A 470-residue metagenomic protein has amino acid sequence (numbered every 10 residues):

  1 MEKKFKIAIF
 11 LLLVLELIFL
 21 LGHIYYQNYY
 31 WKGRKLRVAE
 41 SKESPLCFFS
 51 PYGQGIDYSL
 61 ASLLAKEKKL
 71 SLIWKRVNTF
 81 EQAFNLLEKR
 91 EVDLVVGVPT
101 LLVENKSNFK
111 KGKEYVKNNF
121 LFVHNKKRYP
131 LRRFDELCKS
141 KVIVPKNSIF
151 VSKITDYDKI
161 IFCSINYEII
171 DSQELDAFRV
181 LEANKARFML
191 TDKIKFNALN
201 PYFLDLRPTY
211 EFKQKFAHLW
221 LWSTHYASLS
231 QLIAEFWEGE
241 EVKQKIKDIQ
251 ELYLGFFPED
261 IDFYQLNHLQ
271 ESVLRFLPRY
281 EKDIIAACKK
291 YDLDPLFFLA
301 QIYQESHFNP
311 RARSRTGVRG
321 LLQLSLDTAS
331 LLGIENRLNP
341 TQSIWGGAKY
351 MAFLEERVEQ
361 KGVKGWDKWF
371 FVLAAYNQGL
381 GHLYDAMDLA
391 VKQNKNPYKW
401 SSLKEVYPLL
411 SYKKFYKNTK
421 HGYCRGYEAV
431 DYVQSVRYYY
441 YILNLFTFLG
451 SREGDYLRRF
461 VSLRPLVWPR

Functional and structural regions predicted by a protein language model:
F5-I9, E16, L20, Q27-V103 (+2 more regions): Extracytoplasmic small-molecule ligand-binding "clamshell" domains of the periplasmic binding protein/Venus flytrap
K35-L36, Y58, S62, K66-E136 (+5 more regions): Acidic, polar ligand-binding/catalytic clefts
R37-K66, L121-S172, E271-L274, P278-D283: Bilobed "Venus flytrap"/periplasmic-binding protein-like clamshell domains and structurally analogous long
G55-E67, K126-V151, Q214-P258, L277-P278 (+2 more regions): Extended ligand-binding regions for polar small-molecule ligands
I149-I170, W237-R275, V391, Y440 (+1 more regions): Ligand-binding clefts/hinges and TM-proximal coupling segments of bilobed small-molecule sensing domains
F256-F308, T341-I344, V358-G362, F448 (+1 more regions): Export/targeting segments at the very N-terminus of extracytoplasmic proteins
R311-E335, Q342-F353, V436: Substrate-binding/active-site groove segments that recognize and process beta-1,4-linked N-acetyl-hexosamine
D367-L443: Catalytic and substrate-binding regions of cell-wall glycan-acting enzymes that process beta-1,4-linked
